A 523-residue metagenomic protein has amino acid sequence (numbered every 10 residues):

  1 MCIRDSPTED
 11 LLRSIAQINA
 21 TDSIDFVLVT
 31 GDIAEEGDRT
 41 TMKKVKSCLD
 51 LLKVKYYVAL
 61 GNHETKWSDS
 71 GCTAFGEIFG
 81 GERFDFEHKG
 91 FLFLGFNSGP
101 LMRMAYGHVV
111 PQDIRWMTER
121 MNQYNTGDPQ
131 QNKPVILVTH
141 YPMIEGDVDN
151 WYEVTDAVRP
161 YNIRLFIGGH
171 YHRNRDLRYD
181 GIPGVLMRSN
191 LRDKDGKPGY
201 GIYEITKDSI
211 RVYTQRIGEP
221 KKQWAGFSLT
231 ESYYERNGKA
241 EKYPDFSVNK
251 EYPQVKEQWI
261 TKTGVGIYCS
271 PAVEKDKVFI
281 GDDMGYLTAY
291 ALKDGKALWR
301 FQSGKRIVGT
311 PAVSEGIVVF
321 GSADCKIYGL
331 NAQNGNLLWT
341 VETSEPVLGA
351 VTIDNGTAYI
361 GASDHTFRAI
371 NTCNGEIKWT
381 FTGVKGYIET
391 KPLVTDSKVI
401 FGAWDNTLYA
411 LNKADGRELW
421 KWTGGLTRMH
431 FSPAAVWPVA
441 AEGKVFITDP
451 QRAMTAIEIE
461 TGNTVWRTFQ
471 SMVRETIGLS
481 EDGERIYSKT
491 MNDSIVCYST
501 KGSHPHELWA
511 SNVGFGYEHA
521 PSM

Functional and structural regions predicted by a protein language model:
M1-K44: N-terminal active-site segment of His-dependent metallophosphoesterases
R39-K133, E153-L165, R175-M187, D193-T206: Extended active-site neighborhood of metal-dependent phosphoesterases/phosphodiesterases
I182-D245: Binuclear metal-dependent phosphoesterase catalytic core
Y252-A272, L298-A312, L337-D354, S363 (+6 more regions): Extracytoplasmic beta-rich repeat domains
D282, S322-A323, A362-S363, A403-W404 (+2 more regions): Structural signature of WD-repeat beta-propellers
A291-G295, N331-G335, N371-G375, N412-G416 (+2 more regions): Short loop/turn segments that connect beta-strands within beta-propeller blades
